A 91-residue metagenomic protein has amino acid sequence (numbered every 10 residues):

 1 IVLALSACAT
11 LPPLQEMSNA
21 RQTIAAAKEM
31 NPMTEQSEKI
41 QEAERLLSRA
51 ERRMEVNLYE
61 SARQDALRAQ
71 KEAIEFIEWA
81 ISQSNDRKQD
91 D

Functional and structural regions predicted by a protein language model:
I1-C8: Sec-dependent bacterial lipoprotein signal peptides
C8-D91: Long, charged/polar, soluble alpha-helical segments
